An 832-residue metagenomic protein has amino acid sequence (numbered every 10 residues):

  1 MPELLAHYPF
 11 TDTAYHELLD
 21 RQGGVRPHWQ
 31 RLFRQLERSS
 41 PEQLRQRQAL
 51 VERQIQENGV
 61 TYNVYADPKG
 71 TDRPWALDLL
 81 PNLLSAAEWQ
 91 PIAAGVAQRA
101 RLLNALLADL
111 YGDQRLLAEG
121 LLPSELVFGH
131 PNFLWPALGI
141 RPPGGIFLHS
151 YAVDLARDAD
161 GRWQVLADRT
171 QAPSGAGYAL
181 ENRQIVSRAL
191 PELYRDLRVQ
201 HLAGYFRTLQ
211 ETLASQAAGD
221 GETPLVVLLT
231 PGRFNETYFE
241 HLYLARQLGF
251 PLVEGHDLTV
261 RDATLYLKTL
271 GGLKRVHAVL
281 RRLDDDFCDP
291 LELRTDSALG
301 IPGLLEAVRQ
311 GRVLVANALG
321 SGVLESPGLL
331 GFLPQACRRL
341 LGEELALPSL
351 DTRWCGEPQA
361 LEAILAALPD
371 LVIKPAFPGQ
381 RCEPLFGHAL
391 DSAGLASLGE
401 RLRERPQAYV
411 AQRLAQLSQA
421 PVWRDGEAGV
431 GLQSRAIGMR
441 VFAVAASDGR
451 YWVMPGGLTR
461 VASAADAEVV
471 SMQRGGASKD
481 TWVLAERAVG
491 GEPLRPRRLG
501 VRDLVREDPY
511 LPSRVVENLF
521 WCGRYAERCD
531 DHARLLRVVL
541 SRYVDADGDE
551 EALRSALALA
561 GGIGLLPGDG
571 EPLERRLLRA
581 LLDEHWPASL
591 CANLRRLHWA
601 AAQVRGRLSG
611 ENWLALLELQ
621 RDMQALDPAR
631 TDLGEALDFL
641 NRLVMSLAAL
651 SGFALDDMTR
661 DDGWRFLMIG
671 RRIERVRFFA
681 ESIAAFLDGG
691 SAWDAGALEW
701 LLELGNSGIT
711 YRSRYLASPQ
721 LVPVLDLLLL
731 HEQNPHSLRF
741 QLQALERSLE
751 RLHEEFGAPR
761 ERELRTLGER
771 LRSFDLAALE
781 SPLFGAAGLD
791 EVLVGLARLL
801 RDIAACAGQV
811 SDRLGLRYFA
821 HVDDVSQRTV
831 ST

Functional and structural regions predicted by a protein language model:
P2-A87, P91: N-terminal low-complexity, Ser/Thr- and acidic-residue-enriched intrinsically disordered segments
P2-P27, H149-Y151, R157-Q164, D168-L314 (+1 more regions): ATP-binding N-terminal substructure of ATP-dependent carboxylate-amine bond-forming enzymes
E57-F147, D158-D160, T170-V226, F234-Y243 (+4 more regions): Alpha-helical transmembrane segments and their helix-helix packing motifs
W89-L110, P123, G129-F133, A245 (+4 more regions): Active-site nucleotide/adenylate-binding loops and adjacent lid/helix of ATP-dependent enzymes
F128, N132-Q164, A278, R353-P369 (+1 more regions): Phosphate-binding site of ATP-dependent enzymes
V153, D168-R169, P231-G232, R282-L283 (+5 more regions): Fold-independent oxyanion-binding glycine-rich loops and adjacent beta-strand/coil segments at enzyme active sites
R169-T170, G232, G271, L319 (+7 more regions): A broadly conserved detector of short glycine/acidic/proline-rich loop/turn motifs that flank catalytic sites and bind
A214, A218, G249, D284 (+14 more regions): Hydrophobic alpha-helix feature that most strongly marks membrane-spanning transmembrane helices and their immediate
